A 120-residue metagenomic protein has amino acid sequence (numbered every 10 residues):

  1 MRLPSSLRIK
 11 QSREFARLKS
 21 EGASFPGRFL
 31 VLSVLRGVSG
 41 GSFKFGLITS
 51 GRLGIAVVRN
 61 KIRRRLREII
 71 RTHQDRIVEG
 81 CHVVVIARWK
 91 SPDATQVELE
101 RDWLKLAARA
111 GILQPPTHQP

Functional and structural regions predicted by a protein language model:
M1-P120: Positively charged, solvent-exposed patches that mediate nucleic-acid binding
